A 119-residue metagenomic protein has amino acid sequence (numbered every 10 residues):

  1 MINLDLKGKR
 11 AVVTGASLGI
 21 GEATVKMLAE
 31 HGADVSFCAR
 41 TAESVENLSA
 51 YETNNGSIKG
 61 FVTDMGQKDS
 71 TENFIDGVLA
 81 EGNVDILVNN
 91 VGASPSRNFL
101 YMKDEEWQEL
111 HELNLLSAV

Functional and structural regions predicted by a protein language model:
M1-V12: Flexible N-terminal pre-Rossmann segment of NAD(P)-dependent oxidoreductases
R10, S17-L18: Conserved glycine-rich cofactor-binding loop
H31-E46: Conserved glycine-rich Rossmann-like NAD(P)H-binding loop of the short-chain dehydrogenase/reductase
V62-N73, D104: The beta1-alpha1 cofactor-binding region of Rossmann-like NAD(H)/NADP(H)-dependent oxidoreductases
D85-I86, Q108: Conserved catalytic-site loops of classical short-chain dehydrogenases/reductases
N90-P95: Conserved NAD(P)H cofactor-binding loop of Rossmann-fold oxidoreductase domains
N98-F99, E106-H111: Substrate-binding pocket helix/loop in short-chain dehydrogenase/reductase
